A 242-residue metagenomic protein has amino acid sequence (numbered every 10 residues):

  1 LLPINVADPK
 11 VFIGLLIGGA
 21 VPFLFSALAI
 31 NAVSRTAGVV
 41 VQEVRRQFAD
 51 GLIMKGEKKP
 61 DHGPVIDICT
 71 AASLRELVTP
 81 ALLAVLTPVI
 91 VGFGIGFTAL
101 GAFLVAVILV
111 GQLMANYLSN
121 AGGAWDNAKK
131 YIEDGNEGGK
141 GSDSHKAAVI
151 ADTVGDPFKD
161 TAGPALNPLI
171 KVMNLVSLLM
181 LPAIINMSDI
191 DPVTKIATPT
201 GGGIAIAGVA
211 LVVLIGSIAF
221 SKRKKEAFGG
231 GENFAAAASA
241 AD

Functional and structural regions predicted by a protein language model:
L1-D242: Hydrophobic packing and interface segments
